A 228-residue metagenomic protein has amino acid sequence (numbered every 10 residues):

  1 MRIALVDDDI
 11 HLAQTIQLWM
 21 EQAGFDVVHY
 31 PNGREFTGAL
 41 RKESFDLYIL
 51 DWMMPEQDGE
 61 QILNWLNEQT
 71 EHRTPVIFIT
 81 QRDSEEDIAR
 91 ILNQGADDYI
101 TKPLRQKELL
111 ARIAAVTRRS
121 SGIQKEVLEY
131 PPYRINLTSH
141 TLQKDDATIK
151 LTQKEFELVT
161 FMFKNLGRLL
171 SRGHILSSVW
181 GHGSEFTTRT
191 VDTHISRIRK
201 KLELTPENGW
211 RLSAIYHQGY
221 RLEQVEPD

Functional and structural regions predicted by a protein language model:
R2, A114-L169, G173, L222: Short, Lys/Arg-enriched segments at the junction into DNA-binding effector domains of transcriptional regulators
D7: Conserved acidic carboxylate
Q14-Q22: Charged docking surfaces used in two-component/phosphorelay signaling
G24-N32, A39: Short hydrophobic/Thr-rich beta-strand motif most characteristic of the beta2 strand and flanking loop of CheY-like
E43-I49, M54: Active-site beta3 strand of CheY-like receiver
N64-Q69, P75-E129, K201: Basic, amphipathic DNA-recognition helix from helix-turn-helix-like DNA-binding domains
I123-V127, K150, T193-I195, R199-D228: DNA-binding patch around the recognition helix
